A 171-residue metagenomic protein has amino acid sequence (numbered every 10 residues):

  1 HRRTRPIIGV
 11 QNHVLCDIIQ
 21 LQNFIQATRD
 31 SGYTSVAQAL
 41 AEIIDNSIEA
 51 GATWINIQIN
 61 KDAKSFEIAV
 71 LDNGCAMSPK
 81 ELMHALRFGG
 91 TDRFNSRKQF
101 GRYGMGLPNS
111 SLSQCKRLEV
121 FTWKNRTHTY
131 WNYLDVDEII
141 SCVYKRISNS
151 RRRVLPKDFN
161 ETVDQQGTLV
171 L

Functional and structural regions predicted by a protein language model:
H1-A52, N60-A63, K80-M83: Bergerat-fold GHKL ATPase/HATPase_c domain
Q11-H13, A27-D30, L40-E42, G89-R93 (+1 more regions): N-terminal start-of-chain detector that recognizes signal peptides and the immediate post-cleavage beginning
I19, N23, T28, D72 (+2 more regions): Residue-level signal for pocket-adjacent positions within structured domains
Y33, A37, A41, P79 (+3 more regions): Amphipathic alpha-helical transducer elements in NTP-driven molecular machines
I48-K98, R102: Conserved beta-strand-loop-beta-strand hairpin that lines the nucleotide-binding pocket of ATP/GTP-utilizing enzymes
S96-L171: GHKL-type ATPase core
